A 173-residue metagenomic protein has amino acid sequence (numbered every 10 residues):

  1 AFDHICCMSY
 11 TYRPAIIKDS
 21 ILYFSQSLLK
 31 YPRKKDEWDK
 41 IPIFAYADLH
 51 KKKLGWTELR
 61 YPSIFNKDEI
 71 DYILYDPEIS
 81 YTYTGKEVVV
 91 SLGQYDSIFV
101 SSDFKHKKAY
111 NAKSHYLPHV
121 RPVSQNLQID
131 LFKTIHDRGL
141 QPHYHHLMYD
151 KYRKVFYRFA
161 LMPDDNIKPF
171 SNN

Functional and structural regions predicted by a protein language model:
A1-K40: Asp-box/WD-like beta-propeller blade repeats and closely related beta-sheet repeat scaffolds
A1-M8, K52-L74, K107-R138: Surface-exposed loop and turn segments in beta-propeller and other repeat-based domains that flank or scaffold
C7-D19, D71-G85, G139-R153: Structural signature of eukaryotic scaffold interfaces centered on beta-propeller domains
Y23-Q26, V90, Y157-A160: Residue position within the beta-strands of beta-propeller blades
L29-K34, Y95-S97, P163-I167: Short glycine/acidic-enriched loop and turn motifs that connect beta-strands
P32-W38, V89, H136-R138, P169-N172: Short consensus segments that form the blades of beta-propeller domains, in both extracellular/periplasmic
E37-K52, D96, V100, S171-N173: Beta-propeller blade signature
R138-N173: Loop/turn-rich, solvent-exposed surfaces of beta-rich toroidal or solenoidal domains
